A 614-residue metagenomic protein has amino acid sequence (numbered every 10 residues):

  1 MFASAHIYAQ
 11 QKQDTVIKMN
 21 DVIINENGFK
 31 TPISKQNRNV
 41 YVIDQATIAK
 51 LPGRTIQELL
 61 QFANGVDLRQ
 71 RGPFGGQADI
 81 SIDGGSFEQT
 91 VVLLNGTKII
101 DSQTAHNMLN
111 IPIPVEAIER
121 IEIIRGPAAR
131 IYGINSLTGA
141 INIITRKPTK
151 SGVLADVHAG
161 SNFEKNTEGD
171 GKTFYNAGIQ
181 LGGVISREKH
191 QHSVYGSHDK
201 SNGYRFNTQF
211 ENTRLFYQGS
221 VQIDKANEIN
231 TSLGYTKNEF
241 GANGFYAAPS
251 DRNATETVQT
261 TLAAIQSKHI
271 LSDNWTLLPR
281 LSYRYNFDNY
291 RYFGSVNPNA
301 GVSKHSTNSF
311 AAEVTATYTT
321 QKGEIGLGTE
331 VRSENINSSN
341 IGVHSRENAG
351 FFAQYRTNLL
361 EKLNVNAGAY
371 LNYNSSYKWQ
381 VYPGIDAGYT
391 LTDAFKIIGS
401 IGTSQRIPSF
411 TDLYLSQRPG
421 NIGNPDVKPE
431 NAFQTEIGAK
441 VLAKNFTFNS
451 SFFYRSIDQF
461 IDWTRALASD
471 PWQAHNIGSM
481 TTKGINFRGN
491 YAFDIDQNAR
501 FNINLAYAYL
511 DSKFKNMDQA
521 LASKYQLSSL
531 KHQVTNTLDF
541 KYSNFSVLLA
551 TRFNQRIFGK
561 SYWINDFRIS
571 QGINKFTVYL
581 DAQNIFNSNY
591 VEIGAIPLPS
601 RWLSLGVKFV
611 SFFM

Functional and structural regions predicted by a protein language model:
Q10-A49, F87: Short, acidic, small-residue-rich periplasmic hinge/interaction motif at the N-terminus of Gram-negative outer-membrane
V22, D458, F501, D566-M614: C-terminal beta-signal and adjacent terminal beta-strands/loops of Gram-negative outer-membrane beta-barrel proteins
S34-V42, I48-T55, Q70-E116, R125-N142 (+2 more regions): Flexible, glycine/serine/threonine-rich loop segments and coil->beta-strand junctions that form periplasmic-facing
A117-E119, R130-N142, R146-L215, A226: Outer-membrane beta-barrel translocator/receptor signature
D156, N358-L360, Y454-S456, N476-Q555 (+2 more regions): Gram-negative outer-membrane beta-barrel transporters
S201-F216, S220-S309: Flexible loop and strand-edge segments within Gram-negative outer membrane beta-barrel domains
L233, K322, E334, N340-I457 (+3 more regions): Structural signature of Gram-negative outer-membrane beta-barrels, strongest in the C-terminal barrel of TonB-dependent
A247-I270, K396, T403-D458, R465-D496 (+2 more regions): Outer-membrane beta-barrel signature, preferentially recognizing the C-terminal barrel domain of Gram-negative
